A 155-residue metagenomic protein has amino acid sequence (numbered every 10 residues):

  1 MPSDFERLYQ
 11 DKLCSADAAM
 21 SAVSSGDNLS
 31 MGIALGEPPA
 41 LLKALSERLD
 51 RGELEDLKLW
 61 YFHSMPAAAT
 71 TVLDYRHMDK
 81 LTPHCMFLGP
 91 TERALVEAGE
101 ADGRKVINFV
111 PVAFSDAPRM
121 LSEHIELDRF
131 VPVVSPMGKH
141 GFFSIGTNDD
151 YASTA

Functional and structural regions predicted by a protein language model:
M1-A155: Conserved alpha/beta enzyme-core scaffold
